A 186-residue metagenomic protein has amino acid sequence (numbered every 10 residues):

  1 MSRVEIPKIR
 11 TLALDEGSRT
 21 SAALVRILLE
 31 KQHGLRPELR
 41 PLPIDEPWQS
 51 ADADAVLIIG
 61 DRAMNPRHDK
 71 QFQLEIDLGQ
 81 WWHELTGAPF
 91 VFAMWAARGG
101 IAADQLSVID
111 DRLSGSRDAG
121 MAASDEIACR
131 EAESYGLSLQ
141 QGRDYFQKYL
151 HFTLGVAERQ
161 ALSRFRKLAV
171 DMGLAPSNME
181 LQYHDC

Functional and structural regions predicted by a protein language model:
M1-S50, D54, I59-D61, R159-R166: Bilobed "Venus flytrap"/periplasmic-binding protein-like clamshell domains and structurally analogous long
I9, F90-F92, Y149: Short, solvent-exposed beta-strand edge segments and adjacent coil->beta transition regions
K31-G34, S134, D171: Residues at alpha-helix termini
R36-P41, G136-D144, P176-L181: Short, surface-exposed acidic
P41-E131: Pocket-lining segment of extracytoplasmic ligand-binding domains
L42-E46, Q147, E180-C186: Short linear loop/turn motifs
I101-L168: Secondary-structure end/capping motifs
R159, K167-C186: Long, low-complexity C-terminal extensions of enzymes
